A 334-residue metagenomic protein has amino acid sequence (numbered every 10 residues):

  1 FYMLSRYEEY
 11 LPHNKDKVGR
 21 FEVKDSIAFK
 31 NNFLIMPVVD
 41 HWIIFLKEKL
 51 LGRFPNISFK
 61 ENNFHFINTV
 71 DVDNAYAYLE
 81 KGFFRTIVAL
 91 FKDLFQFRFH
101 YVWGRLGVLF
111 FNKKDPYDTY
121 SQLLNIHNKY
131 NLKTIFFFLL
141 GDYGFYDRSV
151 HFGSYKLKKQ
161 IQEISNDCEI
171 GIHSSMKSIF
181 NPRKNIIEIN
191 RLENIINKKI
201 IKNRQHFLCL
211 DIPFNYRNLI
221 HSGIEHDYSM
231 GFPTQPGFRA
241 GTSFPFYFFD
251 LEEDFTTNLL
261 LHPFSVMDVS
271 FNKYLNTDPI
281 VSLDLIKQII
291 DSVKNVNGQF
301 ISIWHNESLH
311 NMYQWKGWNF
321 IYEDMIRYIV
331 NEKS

Functional and structural regions predicted by a protein language model:
F1-F152, F244, D250-S334: Terminal accessory/targeting
D71, H173, L219: Conserved hydrophobic/aromatic pocket- or pore-lining residues that grip, position, or stack substrates in active sites
N74, Y78, F99-V102, S121-D211 (+1 more regions): Metal-dependent polysaccharide deacetylase catalytic core of the NodB/CE4 family, i.e., the active-site-bearing domain
I126, E163, R191, I195 (+3 more regions): Alpha-helical structural signal in soluble globular domains
E169-G171, Q235-R239, G298: Glycine-centered flexibility motif
K177-F255, S302, M312-W315: Catalytic domains of cell-wall/extracellular-matrix polysaccharide-remodeling enzymes, centered on de-N-acetylation
